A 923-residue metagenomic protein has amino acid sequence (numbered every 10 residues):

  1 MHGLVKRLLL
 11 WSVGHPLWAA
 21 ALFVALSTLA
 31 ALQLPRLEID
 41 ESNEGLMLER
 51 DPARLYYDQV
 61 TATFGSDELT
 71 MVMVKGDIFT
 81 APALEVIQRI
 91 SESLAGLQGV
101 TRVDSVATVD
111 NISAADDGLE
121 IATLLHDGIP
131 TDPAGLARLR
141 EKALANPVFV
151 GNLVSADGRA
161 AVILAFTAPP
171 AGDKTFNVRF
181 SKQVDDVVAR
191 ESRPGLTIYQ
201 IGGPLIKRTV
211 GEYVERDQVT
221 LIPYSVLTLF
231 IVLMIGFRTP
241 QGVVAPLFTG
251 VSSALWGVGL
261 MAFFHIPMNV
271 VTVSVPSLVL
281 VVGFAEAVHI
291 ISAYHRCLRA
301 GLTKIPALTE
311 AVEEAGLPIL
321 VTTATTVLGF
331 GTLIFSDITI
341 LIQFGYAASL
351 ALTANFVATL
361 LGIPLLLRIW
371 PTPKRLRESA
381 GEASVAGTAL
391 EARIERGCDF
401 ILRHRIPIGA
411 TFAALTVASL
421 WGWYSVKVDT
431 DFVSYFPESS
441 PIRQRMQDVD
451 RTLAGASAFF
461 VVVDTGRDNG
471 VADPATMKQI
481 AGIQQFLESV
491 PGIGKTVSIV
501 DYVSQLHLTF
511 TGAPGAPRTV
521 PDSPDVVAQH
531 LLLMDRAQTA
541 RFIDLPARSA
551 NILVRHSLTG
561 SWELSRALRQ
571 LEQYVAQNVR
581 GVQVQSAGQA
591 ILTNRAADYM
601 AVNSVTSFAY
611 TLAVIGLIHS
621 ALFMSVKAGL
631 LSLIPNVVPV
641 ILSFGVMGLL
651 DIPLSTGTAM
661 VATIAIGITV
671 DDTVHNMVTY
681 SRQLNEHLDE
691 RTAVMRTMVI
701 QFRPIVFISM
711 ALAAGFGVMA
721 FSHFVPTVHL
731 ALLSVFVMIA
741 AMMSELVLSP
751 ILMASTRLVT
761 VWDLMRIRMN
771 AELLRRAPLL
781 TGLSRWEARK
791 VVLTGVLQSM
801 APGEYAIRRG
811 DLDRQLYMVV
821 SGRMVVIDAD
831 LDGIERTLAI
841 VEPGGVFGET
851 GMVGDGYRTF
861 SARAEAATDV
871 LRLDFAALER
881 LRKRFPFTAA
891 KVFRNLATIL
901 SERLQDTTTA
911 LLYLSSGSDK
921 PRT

Functional and structural regions predicted by a protein language model:
M1-F23, T309, V357-T416, N685 (+2 more regions): Interfacial helix-loop-helix hairpins and adjacent transmembrane helices of multi-pass alpha-helical membrane proteins
A19, L34-E85, P130-V154, C398-L402 (+4 more regions): Solvent-exposed, non-transmembrane loop/terminal regulatory segments of multi-pass membrane proteins
A62, I129-T239, K478-A481, V526-L612: Extracytoplasmic
E215-M268, F335-T339, T606-I652, F721: Interfacial segments of transmembrane alpha-helices in multi-pass membrane proteins
T220, L247, E286, R299-S336 (+3 more regions): Pore- and gate-forming transmembrane helices of large, multi-pass membrane proteins
V232, M261, L320-I363, R368 (+3 more regions): Hydrophobic, glycine/alanine-rich multi-pass transmembrane helices and their short helix-loop junctions in large
R775-F847: Regulatory nucleotide-sensing modules
E787, T837-R894: Cyclic-nucleotide recognition modules
